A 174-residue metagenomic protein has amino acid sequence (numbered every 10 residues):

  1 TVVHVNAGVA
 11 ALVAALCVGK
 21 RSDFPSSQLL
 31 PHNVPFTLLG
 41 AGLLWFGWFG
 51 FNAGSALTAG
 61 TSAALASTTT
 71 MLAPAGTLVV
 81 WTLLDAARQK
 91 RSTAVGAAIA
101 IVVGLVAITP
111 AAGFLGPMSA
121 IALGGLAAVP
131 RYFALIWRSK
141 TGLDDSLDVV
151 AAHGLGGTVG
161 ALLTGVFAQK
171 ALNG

Functional and structural regions predicted by a protein language model:
T1-G174: Hydrophobic alpha-helical transmembrane bundles of multi-pass membrane proteins
